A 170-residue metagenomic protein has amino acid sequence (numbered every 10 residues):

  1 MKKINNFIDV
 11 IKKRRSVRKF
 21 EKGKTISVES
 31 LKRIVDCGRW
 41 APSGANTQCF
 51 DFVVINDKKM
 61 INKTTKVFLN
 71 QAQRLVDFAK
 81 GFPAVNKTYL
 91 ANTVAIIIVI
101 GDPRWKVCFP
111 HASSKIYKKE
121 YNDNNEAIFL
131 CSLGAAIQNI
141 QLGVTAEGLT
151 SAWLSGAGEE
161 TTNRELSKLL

Functional and structural regions predicted by a protein language model:
M1-K32, D36, Q48: Specificity-determining recognition surfaces
I26, K59, A157-G158: Short beta->alpha linker loops
I34, G38-R39, I97, P103 (+2 more regions): Small-aliphatic-rich amphipathic alpha-helix that forms the alpha element of a beta-alpha
P42-N46: Glycine-rich phosphate/pyrophosphate-binding beta-alpha loops
Q48-G134: Glycine/small-residue-rich phosphate/adenosyl-binding loop
L170: Crotonase-fold acyl-CoA enzyme core
